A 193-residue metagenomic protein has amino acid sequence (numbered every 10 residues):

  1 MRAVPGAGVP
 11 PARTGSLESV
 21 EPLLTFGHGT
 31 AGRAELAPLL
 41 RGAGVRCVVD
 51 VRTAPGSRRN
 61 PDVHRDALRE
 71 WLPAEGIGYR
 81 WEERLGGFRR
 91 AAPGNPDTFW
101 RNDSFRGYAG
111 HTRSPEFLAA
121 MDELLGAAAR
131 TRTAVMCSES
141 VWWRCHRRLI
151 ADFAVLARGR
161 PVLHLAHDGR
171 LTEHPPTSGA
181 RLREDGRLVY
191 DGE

Functional and structural regions predicted by a protein language model:
R2-E193: Residues lining hydrophobic/aromatic ligand-binding pockets adjacent to catalytic sites
